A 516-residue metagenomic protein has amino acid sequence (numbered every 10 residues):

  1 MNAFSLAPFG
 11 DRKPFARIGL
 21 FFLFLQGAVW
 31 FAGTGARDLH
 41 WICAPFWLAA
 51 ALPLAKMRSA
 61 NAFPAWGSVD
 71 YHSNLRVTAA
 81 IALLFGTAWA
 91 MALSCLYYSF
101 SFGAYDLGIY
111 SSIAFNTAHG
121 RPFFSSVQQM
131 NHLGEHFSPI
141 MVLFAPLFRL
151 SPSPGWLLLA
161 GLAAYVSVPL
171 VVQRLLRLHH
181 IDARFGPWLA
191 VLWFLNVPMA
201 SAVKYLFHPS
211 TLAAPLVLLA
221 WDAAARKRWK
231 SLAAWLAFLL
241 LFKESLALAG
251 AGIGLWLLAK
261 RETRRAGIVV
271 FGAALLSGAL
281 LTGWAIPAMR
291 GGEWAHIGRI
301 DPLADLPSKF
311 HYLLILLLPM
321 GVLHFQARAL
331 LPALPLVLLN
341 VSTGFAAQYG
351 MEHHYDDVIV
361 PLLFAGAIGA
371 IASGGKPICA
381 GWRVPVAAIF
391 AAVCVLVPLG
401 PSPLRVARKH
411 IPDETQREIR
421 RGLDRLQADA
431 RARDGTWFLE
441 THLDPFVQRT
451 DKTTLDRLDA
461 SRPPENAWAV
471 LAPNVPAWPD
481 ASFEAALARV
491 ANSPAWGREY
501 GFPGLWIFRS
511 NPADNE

Functional and structural regions predicted by a protein language model:
N2-A3, F310-V337: Hydrophobic, aromatic-rich transmembrane alpha-helices and their immediate juxtamembrane boundary segments
N2-M91: Start-transfer (signal-anchor) and selected internal transmembrane alpha helices of multi-pass inner/ER membrane
S5, D11-L25, V77-L83, R184 (+2 more regions): Signature aromatic-anchored transmembrane alpha helix within multi-pass, membrane-resident enzymes that catalyze glycan
W41-L48, L331-C379: Hydrophobic/aromatic-rich transmembrane helices and adjacent perimembrane loops
I109-L133, P139-I140: Extracytosolic helix-loop segments that constitute the early lumenal/periplasmic catalytic or substrate-binding loops
G155-H180: Transmembrane-helix motifs of polytopic, lipid-linked glycan transferases
V171-R174, L192, T211-L236: Specific aromatic-rich, kink-prone transmembrane helix
A249-L275: Perimembrane helix-loop-helix junctions
